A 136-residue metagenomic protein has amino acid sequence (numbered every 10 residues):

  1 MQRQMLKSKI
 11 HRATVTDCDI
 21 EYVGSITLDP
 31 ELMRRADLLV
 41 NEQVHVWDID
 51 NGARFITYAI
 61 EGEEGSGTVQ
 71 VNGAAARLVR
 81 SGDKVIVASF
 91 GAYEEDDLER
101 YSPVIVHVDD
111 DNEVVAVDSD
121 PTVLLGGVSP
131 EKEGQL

Functional and structural regions predicted by a protein language model:
M1-E21, P130-L136: Short, low-complexity N-terminal leaders and the immediately following helix N-cap/first helix
M5, V15-T16, I20-E99, D111-A116: Compact, glycine-rich, soluble single-domain proteins
L98-L136: Helix-rich terminal scaffold detector
